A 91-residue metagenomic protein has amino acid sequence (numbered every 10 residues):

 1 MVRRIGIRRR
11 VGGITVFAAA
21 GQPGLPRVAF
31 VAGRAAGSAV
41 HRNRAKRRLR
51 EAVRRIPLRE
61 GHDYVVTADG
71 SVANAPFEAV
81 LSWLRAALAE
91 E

Functional and structural regions predicted by a protein language model:
M1-E91: Positively charged, solvent-exposed patches that mediate nucleic-acid binding
